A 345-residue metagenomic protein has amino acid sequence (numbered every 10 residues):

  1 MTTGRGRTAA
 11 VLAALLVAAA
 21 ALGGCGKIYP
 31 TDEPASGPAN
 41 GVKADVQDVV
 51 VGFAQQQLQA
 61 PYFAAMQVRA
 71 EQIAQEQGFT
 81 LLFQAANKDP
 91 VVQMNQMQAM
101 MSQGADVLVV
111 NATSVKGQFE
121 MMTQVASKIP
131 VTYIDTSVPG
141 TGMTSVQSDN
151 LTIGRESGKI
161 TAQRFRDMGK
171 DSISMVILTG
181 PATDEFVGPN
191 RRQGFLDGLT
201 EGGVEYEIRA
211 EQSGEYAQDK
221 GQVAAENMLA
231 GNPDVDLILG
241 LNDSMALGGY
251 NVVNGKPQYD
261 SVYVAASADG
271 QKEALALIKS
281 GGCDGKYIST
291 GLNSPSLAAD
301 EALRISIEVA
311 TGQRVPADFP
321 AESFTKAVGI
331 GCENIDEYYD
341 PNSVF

Functional and structural regions predicted by a protein language model:
L12, C25-K43, Q47, L178-A182 (+1 more regions): Hinge/cleft segment of the Venus flytrap/periplasmic-binding protein
A20-G24: C-terminal motif of bacterial Sec signal peptides marking the signal peptidase cleavage site
D32-K43, D48-R69, I73, L82-Q93 (+4 more regions): Extracytoplasmic "Venus flytrap"
V51, Q55-Q57, A70-Q72, S157-G203 (+3 more regions): An alpha-beta-alpha
F83-A85, V138-Q163, L178, S280-S296: Short beta-strand elements at the ligand-binding edges of bilobed clamshell
Q93, V146-I173, K220-Q222, G270-L275 (+1 more regions): Hydrophobic alpha-helical segments within soluble ligand-binding/sensing domains
V110-V125, F195, S213-L277: Hydrophobic alpha-helical
K116-T152, M168, S174, Q271-D284: Flexible loop/hinge segments that line or gate small-molecule binding clefts
